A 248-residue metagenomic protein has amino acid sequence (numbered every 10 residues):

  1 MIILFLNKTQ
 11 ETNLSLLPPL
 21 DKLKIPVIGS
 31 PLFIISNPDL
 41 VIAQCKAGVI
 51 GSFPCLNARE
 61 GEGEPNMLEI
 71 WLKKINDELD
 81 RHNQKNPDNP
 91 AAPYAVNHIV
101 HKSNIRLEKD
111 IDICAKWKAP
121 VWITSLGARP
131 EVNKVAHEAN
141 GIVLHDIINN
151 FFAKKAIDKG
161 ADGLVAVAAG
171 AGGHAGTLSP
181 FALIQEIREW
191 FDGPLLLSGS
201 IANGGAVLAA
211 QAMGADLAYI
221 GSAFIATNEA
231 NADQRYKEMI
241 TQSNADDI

Functional and structural regions predicted by a protein language model:
L4-P194: Active-site entrance/lid segments in N-terminal catalytic domains of soluble metabolic enzymes
K102, G170-A171, S200-I201, A223-F224: Acidic, glycine-rich active-site loops and adjacent beta-strand->loop/helix elements that engage anionic groups
T177-D192, L196, A202-I248: Conserved active-site-proximal phosphate/metal-binding subdomains
